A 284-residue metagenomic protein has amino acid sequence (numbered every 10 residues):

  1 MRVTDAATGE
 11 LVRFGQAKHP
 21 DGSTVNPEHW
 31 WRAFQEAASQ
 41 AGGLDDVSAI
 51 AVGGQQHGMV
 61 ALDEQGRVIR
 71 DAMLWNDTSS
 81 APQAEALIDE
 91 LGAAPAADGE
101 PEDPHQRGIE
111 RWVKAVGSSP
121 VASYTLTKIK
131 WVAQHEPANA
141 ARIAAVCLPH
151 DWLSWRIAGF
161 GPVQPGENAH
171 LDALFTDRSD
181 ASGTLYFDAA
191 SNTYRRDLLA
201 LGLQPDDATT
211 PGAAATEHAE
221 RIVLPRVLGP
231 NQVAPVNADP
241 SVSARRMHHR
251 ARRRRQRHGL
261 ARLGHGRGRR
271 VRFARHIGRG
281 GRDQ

Functional and structural regions predicted by a protein language model:
M1-D71, P82, K114, R142 (+2 more regions): N-terminal glycine/serine-rich phosphate-binding loop of ATP-dependent small-molecule kinases, especially carbohydrate
M1-V3, G58-L62, L185, H258-A261 (+1 more regions): Short beta-strand scaffold segments in enzyme catalytic cores
D5-T8, L62-G66, I157-G161, H265 (+1 more regions): Short acidic-glycine loop/turn motifs at beta-strand connectors
D21, Q56, T78-S79, S119 (+3 more regions): Acidic, glycine-rich active-site loops and adjacent beta-strand->loop/helix elements that engage anionic groups
G42-L126: Active-site phosphate-binding/coordination module
W112-R253: Gly/Ser/Thr-rich active-site cleft segment
M247, R252-Q284: Catalytic phosphate/nucleotide-handling subdomain of diverse soluble enzymes
